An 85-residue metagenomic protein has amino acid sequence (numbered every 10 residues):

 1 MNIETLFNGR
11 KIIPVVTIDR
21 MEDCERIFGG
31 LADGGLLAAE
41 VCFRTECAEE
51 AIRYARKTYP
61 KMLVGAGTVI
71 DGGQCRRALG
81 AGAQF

Functional and structural regions predicted by a protein language model:
M1-A81: Conserved N-terminal beta1-alpha1 strand-loop-helix module at the mouth
Q84: Short, glycine/charged-rich "phosphate-handling" switch motifs in NTP-dependent and phosphotransfer domains
